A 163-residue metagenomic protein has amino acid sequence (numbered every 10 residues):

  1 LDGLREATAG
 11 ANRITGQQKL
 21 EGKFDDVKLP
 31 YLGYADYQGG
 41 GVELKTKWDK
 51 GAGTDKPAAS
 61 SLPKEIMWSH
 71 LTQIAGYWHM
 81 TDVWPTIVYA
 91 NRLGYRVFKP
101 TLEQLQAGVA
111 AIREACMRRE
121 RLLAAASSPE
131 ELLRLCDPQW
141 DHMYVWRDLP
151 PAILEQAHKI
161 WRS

Functional and structural regions predicted by a protein language model:
L1-G40: Metal-dependent nuclease catalytic cores that hydrolyze phosphodiester bonds in DNA/RNA, characterized by
G16, G33-S61, G76-Y77: Conserved catalytic cores of phosphodiester-cleaving nucleases, focusing on short active-site segments
Q18-L20, L44-T46, Y89-N91: Short, structured patches in soluble enzyme cores that scaffold and shape functional sites
G22-K23, W48-K50, L93-G94: Short, catalytically relevant binding-site loops at active-site mouths
K23-D25, Q73-G76: Short secondary-structure capping micro-motifs at structural edges
L32-Y34, L71, D82: Extracellular structured ligand-interaction cores
A59-L71: A short acidic, glycine-rich active-site loop that binds or catalyzes chemistry on phosphate/adenosine moieties
K64-I66, G76-S163: Metal-dependent nuclease catalytic regions and adjoining charged, substrate-binding loops involved in nucleic-acid end
